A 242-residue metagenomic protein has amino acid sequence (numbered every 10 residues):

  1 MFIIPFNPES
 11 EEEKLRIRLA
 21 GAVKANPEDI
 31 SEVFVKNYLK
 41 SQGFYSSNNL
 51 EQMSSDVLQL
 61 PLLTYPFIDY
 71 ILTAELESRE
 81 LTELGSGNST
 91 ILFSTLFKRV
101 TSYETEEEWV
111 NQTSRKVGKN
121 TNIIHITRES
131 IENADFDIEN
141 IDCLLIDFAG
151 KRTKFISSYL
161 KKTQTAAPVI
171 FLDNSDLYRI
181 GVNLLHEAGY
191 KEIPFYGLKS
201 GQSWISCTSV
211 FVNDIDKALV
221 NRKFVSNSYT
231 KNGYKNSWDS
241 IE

Functional and structural regions predicted by a protein language model:
M1-L58, V220-E242: Membrane-proximal basic amphipathic "stem/tether" segments
N37-K40, Y45-N48, L96, K116-I123 (+1 more regions): P-loop/Walker A phosphate-binding loop and immediately adjacent motor/lid segment at beta-alpha junctions
Q52-V57, E75-E77, I141-L144: Short, basic, glycine/proline-bearing loop/turn elements
L60-S130: SAM cofactor-binding core of SAM-dependent methyltransferases, primarily the Rossmann-like beta-alpha-beta module
R79, K98, E139-D142, P168: Conserved acidic residues
L81, S102, L145, F171-L172: Generic enzyme active-site microenvironment
S130-D142: Short amphipathic alpha-helix with an adjacent loop that forms part of the alpha/beta core around
C143, G150-E242: C-terminal substrate-binding/active-site "lid" region of AdoMet-derived donor-dependent transferases
